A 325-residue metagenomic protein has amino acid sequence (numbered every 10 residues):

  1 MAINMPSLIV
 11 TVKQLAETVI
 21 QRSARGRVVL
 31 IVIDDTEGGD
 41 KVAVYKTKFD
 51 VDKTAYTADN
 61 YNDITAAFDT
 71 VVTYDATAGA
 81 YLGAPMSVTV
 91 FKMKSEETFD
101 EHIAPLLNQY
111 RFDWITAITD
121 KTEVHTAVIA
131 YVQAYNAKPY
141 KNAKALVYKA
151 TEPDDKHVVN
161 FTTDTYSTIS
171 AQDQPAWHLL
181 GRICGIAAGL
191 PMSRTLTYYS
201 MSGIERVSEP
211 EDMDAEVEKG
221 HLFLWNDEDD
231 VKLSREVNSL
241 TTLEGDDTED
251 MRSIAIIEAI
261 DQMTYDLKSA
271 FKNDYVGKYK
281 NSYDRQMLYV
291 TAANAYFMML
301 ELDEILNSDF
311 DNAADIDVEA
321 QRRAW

Functional and structural regions predicted by a protein language model:
M1-A66, V72-A76, R194-R206, D212-W325: Structured, hydrophobic secondary-structure cores that serve as assembly/anchoring elements
I64-L196: Extracellular Cys-Trp
